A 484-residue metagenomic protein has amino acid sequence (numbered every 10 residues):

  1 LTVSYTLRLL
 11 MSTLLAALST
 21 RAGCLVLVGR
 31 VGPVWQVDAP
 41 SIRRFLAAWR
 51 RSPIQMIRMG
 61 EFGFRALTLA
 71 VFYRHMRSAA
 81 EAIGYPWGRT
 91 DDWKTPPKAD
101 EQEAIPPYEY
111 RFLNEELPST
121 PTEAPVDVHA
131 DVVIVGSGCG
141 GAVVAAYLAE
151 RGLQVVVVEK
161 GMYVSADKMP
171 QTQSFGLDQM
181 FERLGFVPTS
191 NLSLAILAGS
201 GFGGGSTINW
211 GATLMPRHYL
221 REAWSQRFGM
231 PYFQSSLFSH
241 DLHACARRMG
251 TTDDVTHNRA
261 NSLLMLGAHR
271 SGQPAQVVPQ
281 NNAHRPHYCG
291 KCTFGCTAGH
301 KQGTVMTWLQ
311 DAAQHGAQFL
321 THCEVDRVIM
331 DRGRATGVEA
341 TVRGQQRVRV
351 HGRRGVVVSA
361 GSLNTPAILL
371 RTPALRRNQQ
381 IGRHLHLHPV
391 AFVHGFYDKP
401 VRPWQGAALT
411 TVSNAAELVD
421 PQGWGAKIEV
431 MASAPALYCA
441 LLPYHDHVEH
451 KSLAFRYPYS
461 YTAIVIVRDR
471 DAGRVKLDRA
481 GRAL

Functional and structural regions predicted by a protein language model:
L1-I83, W87: Flexible, low-complexity segments enriched for small/polar residues
A39-S41, A48-R51, Q55-G60, F72 (+3 more regions): Rossmann-like flavin
R51-D131, E150, S190: Extreme N-terminal leader/targeting segments of oxidoreductases
A82-E116, T120, P231-D326, A335: Conserved redox-cofactor binding core of oxidoreductases
A130-V157: N-terminal Rossmann-like FAD-binding beta1-loop-alpha1 element of flavoenzymes
Y147-T172, A195, G201, Q314 (+3 more regions): Glycine-rich loop(s) and the adjacent beta-strand/alpha-helix scaffold that form part
L153, K160-Y219, H257-H269: N-terminal FAD cofactor-binding segment of flavoenzymes
N378-L484: FAD cofactor-binding and catalytic pocket of flavoenzymes
